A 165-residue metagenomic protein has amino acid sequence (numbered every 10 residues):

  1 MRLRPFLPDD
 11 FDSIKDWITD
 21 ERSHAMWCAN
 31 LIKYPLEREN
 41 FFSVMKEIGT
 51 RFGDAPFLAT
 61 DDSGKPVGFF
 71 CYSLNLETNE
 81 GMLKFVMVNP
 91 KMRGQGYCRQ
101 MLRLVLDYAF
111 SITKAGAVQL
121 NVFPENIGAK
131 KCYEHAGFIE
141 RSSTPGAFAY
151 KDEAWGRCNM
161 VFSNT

Functional and structural regions predicted by a protein language model:
M1-R2: Extreme N-terminal starter segment of soluble prokaryotic enzymes
P5-F11, D16-R93, L102, Y108 (+2 more regions): Acetyl-CoA-dependent GNAT
F85, N89-R103, I112, A117 (+2 more regions): Conserved glycine-rich acetyl-CoA-binding loop
G116-Q119, F123-K130, H135, G146-T165: C-terminal "cap" of GNAT-fold acetyltransferases
G137-S143: A secondary-structure capping/hinge motif
